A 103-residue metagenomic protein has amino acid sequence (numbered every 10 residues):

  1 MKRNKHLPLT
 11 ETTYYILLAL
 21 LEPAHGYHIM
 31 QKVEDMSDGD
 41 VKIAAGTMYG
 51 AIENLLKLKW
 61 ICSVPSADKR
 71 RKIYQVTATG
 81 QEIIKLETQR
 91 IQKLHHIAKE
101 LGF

Functional and structural regions predicted by a protein language model:
M1-K5: Short, Lys/Arg-enriched N-terminal segment that forms or immediately precedes the first helix of a structured domain
H6-T47: N-terminal helix-turn-helix DNA-binding core of bacterial DNA-binding proteins
M48-Y49, L55: Basic amphipathic alpha-helical segments that dock to polyanions
L56-R70, Q75: Beta-hairpin "wing" of winged helix-turn-helix
K85-F103: Amphipathic alpha-helical dimerization/coiled-coil segments that flank or bridge DNA-binding/regulatory modules
